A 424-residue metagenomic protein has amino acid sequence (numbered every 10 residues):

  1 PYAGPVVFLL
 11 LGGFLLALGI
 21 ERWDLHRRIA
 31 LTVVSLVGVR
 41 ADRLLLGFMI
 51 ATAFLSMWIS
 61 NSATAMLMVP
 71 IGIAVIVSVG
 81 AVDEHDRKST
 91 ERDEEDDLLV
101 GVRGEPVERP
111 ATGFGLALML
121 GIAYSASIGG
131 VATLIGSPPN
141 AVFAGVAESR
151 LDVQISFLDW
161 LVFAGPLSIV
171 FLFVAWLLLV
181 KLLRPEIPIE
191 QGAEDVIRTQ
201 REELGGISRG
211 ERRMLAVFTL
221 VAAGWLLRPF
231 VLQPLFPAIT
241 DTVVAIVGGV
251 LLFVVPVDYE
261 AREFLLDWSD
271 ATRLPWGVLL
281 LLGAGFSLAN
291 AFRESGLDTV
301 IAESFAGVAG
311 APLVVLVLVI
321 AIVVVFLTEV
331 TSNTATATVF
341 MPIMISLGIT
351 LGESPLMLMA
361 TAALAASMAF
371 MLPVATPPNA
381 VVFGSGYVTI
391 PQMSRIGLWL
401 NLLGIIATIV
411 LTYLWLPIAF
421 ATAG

Functional and structural regions predicted by a protein language model:
P1-G4, R28, D83-D96, E260-W268 (+2 more regions): A cytosolic-side transmembrane-helix exit/cap motif
P1-K88, D93, G101-R109, G277-L351: Membrane-embedded alpha-helical segments and adjacent helix-loop junctions characteristic of multi-pass solute
P1-L11, A17-L18, S149-I155, D159-E303 (+4 more regions): Hydrophobic transmembrane alpha-helices of multi-pass small-molecule transporters
V34-V39, E105-A111, V196-S208, D267-W276 (+1 more regions): Membrane-interface segments at loop-to-transmembrane junctions
D42-R43, L116, L158, T242 (+4 more regions): Residues that define the loop-to-transmembrane-helix transition and helix capping in multi-pass membrane transporters
S62-V77, M119-A123, A132-S149, G192 (+4 more regions): Re-entrant/interfacial helical elements at transmembrane boundaries that shape and gate the permeation pathway
D86, D93-P185, V381-T412: Membrane-core helix-loop-helix motifs of multi-pass transport proteins
D96-G101, A123, G165, L280-L288 (+3 more regions): C-terminal transmembrane helix pair
